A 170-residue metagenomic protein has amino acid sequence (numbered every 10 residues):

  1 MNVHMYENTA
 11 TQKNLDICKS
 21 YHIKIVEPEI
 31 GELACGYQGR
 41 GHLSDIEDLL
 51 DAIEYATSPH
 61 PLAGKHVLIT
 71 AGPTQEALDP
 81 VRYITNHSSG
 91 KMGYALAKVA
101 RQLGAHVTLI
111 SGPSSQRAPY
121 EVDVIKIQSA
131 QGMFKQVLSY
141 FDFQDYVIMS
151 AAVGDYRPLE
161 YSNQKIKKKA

Functional and structural regions predicted by a protein language model:
M1-I30, R40-I53: Short, glycine-/small-residue-rich phosphate/pyrophosphate-handling segment
H4-N8, L78-T85, Y156-A170: Glycine/threonine-rich flexible loop motifs
H4-Y6, L33-Y37, L78-D79, A118: A short acidic, helix-capping loop that chelates divalent metal ions and anchors anionic groups
Q12, D16, P61-S129: Glycine-rich phosphate/diphosphate-binding loop of Rossmann-like nucleotide-binding domains
I25-P28, L109-S111, M149-S150: General beta-strand structural signal in soluble alpha/beta enzymes
G31, G72-E76, A151-P158: Short glycine-rich anion-binding loops that position phosphate/pyrophosphate groups of nucleotides and phosphorylated
L50-A63: Flexible nucleotide-interacting loop at or near the entrance of a catalytic core
P113, E121-A170: A glycine- and small/hydrophobic-rich beta-loop-beta segment that serves as a flexible "lid/hinge" or phosphate-binding
